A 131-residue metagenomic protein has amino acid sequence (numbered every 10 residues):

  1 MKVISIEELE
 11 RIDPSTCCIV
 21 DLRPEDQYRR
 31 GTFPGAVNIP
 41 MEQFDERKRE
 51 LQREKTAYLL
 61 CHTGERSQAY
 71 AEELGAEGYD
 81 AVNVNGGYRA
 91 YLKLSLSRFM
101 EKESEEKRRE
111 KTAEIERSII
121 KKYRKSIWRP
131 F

Functional and structural regions predicted by a protein language model:
M1-C18, E25-T56, E65-F131: Rhodanese-like catalytic fold shared by cysteine-dependent sulfurtransferases and DSP/PTP-type phosphatases
L60-C61: Short, surface-exposed ligand- or partner-binding patches at beta-edge/loop junctions that are enriched in aromatics
